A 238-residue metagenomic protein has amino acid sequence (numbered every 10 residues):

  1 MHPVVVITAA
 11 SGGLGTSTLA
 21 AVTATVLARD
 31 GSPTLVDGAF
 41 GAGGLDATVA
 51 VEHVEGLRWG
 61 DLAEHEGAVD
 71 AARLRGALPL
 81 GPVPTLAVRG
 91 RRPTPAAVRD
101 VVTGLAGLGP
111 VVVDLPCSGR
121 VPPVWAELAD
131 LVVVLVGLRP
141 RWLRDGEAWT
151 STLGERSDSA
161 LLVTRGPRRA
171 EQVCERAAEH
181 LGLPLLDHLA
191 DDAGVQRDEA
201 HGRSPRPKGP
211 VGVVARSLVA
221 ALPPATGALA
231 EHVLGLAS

Functional and structural regions predicted by a protein language model:
M1-P33: Walker A (P-loop) phosphate-binding motif
T8-A9, L35-G107, Q196-A200: P-loop/Walker-type NTP enzyme "switch/lid" segment
G15, P210-G212, A230-H232: Short juxta-domain linker segments that transition from a proline/glycine-rich, charged coil into a short amphipathic
R29, L62, G137-L138, T152-R156 (+1 more regions): Cytoplasmic membrane-interface segments at the C-terminal ends of transmembrane helices
A50-E55, T152-L153, A177-H180, R203-P207: Short, hinge-like loop/turn segments at secondary-structure boundaries
R99-D198: Conserved catalytic-core segment of NTP-binding enzymes
L161-L162, H188, A225-S238: P-loop NTP-binding site
R197-A220: C-terminal boundary of histidine-terminating zinc-finger modules
